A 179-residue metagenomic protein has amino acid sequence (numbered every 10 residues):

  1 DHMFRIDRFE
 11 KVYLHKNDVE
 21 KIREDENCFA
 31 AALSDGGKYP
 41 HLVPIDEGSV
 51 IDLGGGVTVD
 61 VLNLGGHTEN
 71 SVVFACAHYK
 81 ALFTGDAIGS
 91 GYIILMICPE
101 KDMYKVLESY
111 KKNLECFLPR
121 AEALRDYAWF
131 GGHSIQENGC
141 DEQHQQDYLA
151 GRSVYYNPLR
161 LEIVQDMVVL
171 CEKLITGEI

Functional and structural regions predicted by a protein language model:
D1-I51, G151-M167: Active-site HxH/HxHxD metal-binding segment of metal-dependent hydrolases
K11, K16, K21, K38 (+5 more regions): Context-gated lysine
T58-G65, E69-L159, D166: Metallo-beta-lactamase
I163-I179: C-terminal regulatory/interaction regions
